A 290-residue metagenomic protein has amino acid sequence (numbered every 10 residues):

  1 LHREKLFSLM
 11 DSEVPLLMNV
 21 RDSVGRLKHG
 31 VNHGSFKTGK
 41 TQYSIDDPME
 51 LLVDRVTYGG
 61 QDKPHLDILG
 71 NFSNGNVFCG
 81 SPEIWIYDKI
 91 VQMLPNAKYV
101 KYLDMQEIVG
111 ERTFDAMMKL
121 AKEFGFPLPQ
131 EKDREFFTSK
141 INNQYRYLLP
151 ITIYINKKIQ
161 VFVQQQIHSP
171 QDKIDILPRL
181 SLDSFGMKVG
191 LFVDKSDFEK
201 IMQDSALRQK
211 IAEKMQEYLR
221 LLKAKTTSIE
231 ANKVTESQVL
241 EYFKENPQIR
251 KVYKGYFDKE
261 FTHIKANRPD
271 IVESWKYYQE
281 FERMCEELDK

Functional and structural regions predicted by a protein language model:
H2-E131, I151-I153: PAPS-dependent sulfotransferase catalytic domain
F7, F36, F72, F78 (+11 more regions): Phenylalanine-focused residue identity feature
S23, V31, D104-M105, Q130-K132 (+4 more regions): Aromatic-enriched hydrophobic runs in primary sequence
M49, Y87, T138, T152 (+7 more regions): Intrinsically disordered, low-complexity regions
G60, Q130-K251, G255: PAPS-dependent sulfotransferase catalytic core
D62, L69, N76, P82 (+7 more regions): Generic alpha-helical secondary structure signal
S228-K290: Extended non-globular C-terminal regions
